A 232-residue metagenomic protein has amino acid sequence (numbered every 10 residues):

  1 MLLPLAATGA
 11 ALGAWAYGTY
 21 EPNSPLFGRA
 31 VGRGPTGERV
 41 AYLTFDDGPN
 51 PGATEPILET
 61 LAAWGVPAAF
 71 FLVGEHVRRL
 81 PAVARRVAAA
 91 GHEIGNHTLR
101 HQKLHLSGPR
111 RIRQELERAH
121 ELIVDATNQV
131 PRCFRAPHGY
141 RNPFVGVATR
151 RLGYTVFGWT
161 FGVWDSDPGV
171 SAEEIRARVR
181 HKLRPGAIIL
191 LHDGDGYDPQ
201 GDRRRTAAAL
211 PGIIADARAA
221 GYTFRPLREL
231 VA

Functional and structural regions predicted by a protein language model:
M1-Y20: Hydrophobic alpha-helical topogenic segments used for membrane insertion/localization
T19-H105, R111, E115, L122 (+2 more regions): Active-site beta->alpha N-cap acidic-glycine motif
E21-G37, A63, R78, Q200-A232: C-terminal domain-boundary segment and adjacent tail
F45, L72-G74, N96-T98, R135-H138 (+3 more regions): A cross-domain feature marking catalytic cores of carbohydrate-active enzymes and several ubiquitous metabolic/repair
D46, L61, I94, F134-P137 (+3 more regions): Divalent metal-coordination and catalytic microenvironments
Q102-S107, D165-D167, G196-Q200: A short acidic, helix-capping loop that chelates divalent metal ions and anchors anionic groups
I112-L116, V170-A177, R203-L210: Charged helix-capping and loop-helix junction motifs
Y140, G146-L183, Y222-V231: His/Asp/Glu-enriched short active-site or ligand-binding loop at hydrolase and phosphoryl-transfer sites
